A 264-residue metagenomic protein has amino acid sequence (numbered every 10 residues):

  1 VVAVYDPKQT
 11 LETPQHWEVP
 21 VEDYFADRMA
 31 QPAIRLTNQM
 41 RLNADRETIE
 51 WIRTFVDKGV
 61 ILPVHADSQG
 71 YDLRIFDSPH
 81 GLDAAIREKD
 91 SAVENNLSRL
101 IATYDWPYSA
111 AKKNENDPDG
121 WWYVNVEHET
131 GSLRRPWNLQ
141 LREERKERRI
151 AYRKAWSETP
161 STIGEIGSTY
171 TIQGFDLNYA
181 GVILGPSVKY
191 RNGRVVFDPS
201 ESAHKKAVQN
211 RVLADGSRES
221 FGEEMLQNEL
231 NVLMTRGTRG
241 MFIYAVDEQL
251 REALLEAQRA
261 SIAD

Functional and structural regions predicted by a protein language model:
V1, D27-M29: ATPase/helicase motor core of nucleic-acid motors
V1-T13: Conserved helicase NTPase motor core
V2, E158-D264: C-terminal accessory regions
D6, Y104-P107, V246-D247: Short, well-ordered beta-to-alpha junction loops that form the rim of enzyme active sites and present histidine/acidic
T10-W17, P32-I49, D57-R194: Conserved helicase/translocase motor-coupling segment
H16-E22, L82-A84, G222-Q227: Well-ordered, non-membrane alpha-helical segments in soluble/globular domains
E18-D27, P118-T130, V246-D264: C-terminal/domain-terminus segments
V21-A26, I52-V60, I86-V93, M234-G237 (+1 more regions): Hydrophobic, Leu/Ile/Phe/Ala-enriched alpha-helical segments that form helix-helix packing faces
